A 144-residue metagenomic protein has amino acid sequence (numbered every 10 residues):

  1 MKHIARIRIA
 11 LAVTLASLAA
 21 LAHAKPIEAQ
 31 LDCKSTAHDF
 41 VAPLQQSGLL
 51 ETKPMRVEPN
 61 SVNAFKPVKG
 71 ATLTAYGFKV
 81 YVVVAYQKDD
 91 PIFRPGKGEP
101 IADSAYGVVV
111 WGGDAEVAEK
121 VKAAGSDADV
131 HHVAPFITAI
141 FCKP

Functional and structural regions predicted by a protein language model:
M1-L11: Bacterial N-terminal signal peptides that target proteins for export
A12, A22-A24: N-terminal Sec-dependent export signals
S17-L21: N-terminal signal peptide c-region/cleavage motif recognized by signal peptidases
K25-C33, V108-V109, T138-P144: Short, extreme N-terminal segment that most often corresponds to the first beta-strand
K25-V83: N-terminal secretory signal peptides
M55-S61, K97-S104, D129-I137: Short, ordered beta-strand-loop transition motifs
P67-A123: Long, charged/polar, surface-exposed segments that mediate recognition or autoinhibition
A118-P144: C-terminal partner/receptor-binding element of secreted or periplasmic proteins
